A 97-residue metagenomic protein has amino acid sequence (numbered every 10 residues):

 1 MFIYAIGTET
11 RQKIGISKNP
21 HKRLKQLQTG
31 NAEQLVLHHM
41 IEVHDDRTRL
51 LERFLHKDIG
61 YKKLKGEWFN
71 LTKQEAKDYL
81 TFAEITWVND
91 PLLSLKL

Functional and structural regions predicted by a protein language model:
M1-L97: Non-catalytic accessory segments flanking enzymatic or RNA/DNA-binding domains
